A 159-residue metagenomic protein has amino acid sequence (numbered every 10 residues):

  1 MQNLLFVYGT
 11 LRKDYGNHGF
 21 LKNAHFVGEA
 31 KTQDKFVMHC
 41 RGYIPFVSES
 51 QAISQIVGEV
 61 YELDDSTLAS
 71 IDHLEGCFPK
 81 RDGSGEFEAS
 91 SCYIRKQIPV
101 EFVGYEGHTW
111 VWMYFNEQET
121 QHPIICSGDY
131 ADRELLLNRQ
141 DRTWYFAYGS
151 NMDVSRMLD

Functional and structural regions predicted by a protein language model:
M1-D159: Glycine-aromatic micro-motifs
